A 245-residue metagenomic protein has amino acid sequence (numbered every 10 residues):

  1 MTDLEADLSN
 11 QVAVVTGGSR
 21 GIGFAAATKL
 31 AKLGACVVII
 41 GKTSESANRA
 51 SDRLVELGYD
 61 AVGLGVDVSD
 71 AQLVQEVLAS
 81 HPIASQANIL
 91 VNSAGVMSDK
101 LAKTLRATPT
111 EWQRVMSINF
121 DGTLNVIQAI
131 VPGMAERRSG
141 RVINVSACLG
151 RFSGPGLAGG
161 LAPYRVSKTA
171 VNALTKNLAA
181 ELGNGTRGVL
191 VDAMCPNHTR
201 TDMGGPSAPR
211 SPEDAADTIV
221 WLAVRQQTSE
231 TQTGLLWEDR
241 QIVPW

Functional and structural regions predicted by a protein language model:
S19-R20: Conserved glycine-rich cofactor-binding loop
L33-R49: Conserved glycine-rich Rossmann-like NAD(P)H-binding loop of the short-chain dehydrogenase/reductase
S44, G65-E76, P109: The beta1-alpha1 cofactor-binding region of Rossmann-like NAD(H)/NADP(H)-dependent oxidoreductases
V96, P109, R141-N184: Catalytic loop of short-chain dehydrogenase/reductase
L101-T104, T108-Q113: Substrate-binding pocket helix/loop in short-chain dehydrogenase/reductase
V126-I130, L174-T175, L222: Hydrophobic positions on the long internal alpha-helix of Rossmann-like NAD(P)-dependent oxidoreductase domains
T169, G185-V189, A193-M194, G205-W245: C-terminal helical subdomain
